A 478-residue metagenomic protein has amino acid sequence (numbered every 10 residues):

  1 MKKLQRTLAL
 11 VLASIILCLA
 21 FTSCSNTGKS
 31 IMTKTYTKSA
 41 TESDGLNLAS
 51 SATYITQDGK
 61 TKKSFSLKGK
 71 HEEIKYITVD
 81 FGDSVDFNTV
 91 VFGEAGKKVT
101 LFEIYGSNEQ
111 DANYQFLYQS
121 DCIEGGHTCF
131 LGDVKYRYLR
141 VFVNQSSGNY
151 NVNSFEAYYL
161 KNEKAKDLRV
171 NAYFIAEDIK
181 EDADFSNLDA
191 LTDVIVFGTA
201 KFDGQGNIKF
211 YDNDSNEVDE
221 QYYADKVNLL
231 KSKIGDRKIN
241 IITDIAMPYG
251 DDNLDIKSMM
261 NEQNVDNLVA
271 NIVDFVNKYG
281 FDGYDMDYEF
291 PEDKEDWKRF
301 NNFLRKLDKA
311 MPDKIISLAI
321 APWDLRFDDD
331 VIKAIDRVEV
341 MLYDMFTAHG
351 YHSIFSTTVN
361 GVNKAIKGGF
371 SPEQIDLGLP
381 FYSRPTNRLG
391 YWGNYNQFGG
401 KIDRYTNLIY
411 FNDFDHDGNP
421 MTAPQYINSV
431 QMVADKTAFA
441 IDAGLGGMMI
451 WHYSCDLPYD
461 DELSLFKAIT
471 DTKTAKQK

Functional and structural regions predicted by a protein language model:
T22-S23: C-terminal motif of bacterial Sec signal peptides marking the signal peptidase cleavage site
T27, K60-Y114, I123-K164: Aromatic, loop-rich ligand-recognition surfaces of beta-strand-rich domains
N162-I272: Glycan-recognition patch characteristic of GH18 chitinases/ENGases and related GlcNAc/peptidoglycan-binding proteins
N171-A172, G204-Y222, F290-R404: Substrate-binding surface in catalytic domains of secreted glycosidases
V194, M286, V338, L377 (+2 more regions): Conserved, mostly hydrophobic/aromatic
N261-Y284, F303-A310, A321-V331: An active-site-proximal structural segment forming one wall of the substrate-binding cleft that immediately precedes
V269-W297, M341-D344, M449: Active-site groove signature of glycoside hydrolases
Q374-F439, Y459, L465-K478: Glycan-binding loop/region signatures in secreted carbohydrate-active enzymes
